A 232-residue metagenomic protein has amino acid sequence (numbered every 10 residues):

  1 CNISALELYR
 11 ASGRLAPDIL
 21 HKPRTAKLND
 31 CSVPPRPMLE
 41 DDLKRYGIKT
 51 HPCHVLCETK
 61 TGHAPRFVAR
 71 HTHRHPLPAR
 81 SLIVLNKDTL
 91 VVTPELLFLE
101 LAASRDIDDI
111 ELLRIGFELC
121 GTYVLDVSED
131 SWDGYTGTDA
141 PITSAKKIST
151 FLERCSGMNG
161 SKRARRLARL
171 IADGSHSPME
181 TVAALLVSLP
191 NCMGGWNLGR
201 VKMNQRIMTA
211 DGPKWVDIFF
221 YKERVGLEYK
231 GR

Functional and structural regions predicted by a protein language model:
C1-N159: Short gly/ser-rich loop at a beta-strand->alpha-helix junction or flexible surface loop bordering the NTP-binding
Y135-R232: Surface segments flanking catalytic/ligand-binding clefts of nucleic-acid enzymes
